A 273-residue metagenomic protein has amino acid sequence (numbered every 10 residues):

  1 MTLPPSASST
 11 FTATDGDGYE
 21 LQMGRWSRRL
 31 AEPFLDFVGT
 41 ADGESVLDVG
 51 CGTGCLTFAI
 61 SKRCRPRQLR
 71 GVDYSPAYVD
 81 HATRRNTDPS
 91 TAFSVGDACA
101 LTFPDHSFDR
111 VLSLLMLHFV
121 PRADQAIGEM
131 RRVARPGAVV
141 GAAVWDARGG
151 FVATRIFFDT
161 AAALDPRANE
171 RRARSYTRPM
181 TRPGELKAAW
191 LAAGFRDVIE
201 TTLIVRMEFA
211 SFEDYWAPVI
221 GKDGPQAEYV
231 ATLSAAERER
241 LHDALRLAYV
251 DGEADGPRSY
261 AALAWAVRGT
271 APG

Functional and structural regions predicted by a protein language model:
L3, A7-S8, T12, T53-C55 (+1 more regions): Conserved Class I S-adenosyl-L-methionine
A13-R25: Class I SAM-dependent methyltransferase Rossmann-like catalytic core, especially the SAM/SAH-binding loop
R25-E44, A59: Conserved alpha-helix/loop element of class I SAM-dependent methyltransferases that forms part of the SAM/SAH-binding
V38-T40, C64, N86, A134: A generic alpha-to-beta junction signature in SAM-dependent methyltransferases
S45-L101, Q125: Class I SAM-dependent methyltransferase SAM/SAH-binding core
C99-R110: A short acidic, Gly/Pro-enriched loop at the edge of an enzyme's catalytic core that lines a small-molecule cofactor
D109-A123, D146: A short SAM/SAH-binding and catalytic strip from SAM-dependent methyltransferases
D124, R131, R135, V139-A210: Conserved catalytic/acceptor-binding region of the Class I
